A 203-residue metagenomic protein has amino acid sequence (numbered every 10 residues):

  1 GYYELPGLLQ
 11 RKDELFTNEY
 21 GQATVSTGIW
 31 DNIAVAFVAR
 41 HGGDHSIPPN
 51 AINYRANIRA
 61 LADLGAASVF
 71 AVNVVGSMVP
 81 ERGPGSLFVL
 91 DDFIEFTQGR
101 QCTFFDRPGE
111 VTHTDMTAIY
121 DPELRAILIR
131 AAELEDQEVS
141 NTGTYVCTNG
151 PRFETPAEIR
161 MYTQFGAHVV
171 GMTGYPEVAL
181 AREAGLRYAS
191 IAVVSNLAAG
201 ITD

Functional and structural regions predicted by a protein language model:
G1-M116: Metabolite-binding pocket within alpha/beta catalytic cores that recognizes anionic/polar moieties
I58, I159, Y175-V178: Generic hydrophobic/aromatic pocket-lining and core-packing "Φ" positions
A62-G65, T163, R182: Non-catalytic positions within long, well-ordered alpha-helices that form the structural scaffold/packing of enzyme
A67-S68, H168, R187: Short acidic/polar active-site loop segments enriched in Thr and Asp
G109-Y145: Metal-dependent peptidase/peptidase-like ectodomains
A131-H168: Active-site/ligand-binding-proximal alpha/beta "capping" segment
M172-D203: Zn-dependent metallopeptidase/amidohydrolase metal-coordination segment
